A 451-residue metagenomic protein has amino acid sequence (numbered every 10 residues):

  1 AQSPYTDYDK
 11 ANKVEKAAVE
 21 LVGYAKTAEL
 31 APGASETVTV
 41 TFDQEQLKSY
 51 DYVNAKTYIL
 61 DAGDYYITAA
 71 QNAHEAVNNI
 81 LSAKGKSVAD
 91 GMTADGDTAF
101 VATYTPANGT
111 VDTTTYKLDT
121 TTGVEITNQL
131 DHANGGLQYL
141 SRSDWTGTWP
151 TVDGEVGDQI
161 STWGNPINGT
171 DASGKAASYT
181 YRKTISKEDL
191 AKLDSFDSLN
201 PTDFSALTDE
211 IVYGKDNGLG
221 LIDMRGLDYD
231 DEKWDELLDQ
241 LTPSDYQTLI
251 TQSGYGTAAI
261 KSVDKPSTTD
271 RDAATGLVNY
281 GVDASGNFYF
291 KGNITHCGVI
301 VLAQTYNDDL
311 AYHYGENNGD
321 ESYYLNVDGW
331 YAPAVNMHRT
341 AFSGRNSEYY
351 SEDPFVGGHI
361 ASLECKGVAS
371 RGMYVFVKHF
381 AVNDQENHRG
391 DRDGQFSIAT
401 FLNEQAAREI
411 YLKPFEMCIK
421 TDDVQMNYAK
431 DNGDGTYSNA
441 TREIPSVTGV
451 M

Functional and structural regions predicted by a protein language model:
A1-D51, I59-T68, A73, V124-M451: Glycoside hydrolase catalytic-domain context in secreted enzymes
D43-I126: Terminal connector regions
